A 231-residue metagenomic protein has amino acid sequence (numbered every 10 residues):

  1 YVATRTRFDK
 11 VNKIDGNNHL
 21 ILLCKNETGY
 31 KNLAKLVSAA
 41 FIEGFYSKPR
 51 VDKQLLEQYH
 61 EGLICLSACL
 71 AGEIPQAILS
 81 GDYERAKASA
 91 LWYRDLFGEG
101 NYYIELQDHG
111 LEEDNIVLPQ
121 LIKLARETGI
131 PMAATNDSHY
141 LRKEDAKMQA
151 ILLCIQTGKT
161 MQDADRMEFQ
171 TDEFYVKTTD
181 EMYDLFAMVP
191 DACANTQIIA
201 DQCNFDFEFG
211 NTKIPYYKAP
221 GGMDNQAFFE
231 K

Functional and structural regions predicted by a protein language model:
Y1-K231: Phosphodiester-processing cores and adjacent nucleic acid-binding clamps
